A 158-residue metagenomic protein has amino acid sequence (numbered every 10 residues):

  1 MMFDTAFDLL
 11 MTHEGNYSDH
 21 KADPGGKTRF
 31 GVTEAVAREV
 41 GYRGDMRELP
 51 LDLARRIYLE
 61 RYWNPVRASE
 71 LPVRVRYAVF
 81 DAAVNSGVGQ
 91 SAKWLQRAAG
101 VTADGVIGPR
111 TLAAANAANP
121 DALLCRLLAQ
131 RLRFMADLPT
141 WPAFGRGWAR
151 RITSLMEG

Functional and structural regions predicted by a protein language model:
M1-G158: Cell-wall polysaccharide-cleaving catalytic domain and substrate-binding groove, primarily in peptidoglycan/chitin
